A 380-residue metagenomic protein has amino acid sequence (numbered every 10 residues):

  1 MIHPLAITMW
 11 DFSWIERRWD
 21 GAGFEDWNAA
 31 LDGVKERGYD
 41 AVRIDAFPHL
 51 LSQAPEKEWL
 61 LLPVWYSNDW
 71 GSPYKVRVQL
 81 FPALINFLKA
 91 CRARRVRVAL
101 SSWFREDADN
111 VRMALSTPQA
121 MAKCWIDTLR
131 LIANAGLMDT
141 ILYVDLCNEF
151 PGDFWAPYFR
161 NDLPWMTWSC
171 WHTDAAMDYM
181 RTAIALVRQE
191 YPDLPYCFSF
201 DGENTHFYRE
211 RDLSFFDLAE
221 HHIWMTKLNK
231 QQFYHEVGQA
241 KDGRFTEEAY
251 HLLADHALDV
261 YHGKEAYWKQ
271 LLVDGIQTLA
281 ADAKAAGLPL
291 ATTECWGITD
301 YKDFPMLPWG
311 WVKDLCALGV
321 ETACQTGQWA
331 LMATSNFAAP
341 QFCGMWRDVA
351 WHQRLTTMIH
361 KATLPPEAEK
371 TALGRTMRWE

Functional and structural regions predicted by a protein language model:
M1-D26, V34, D45-F47: Boundary/entry segment of secreted carbohydrate-active catalytic domains
W10-F24, L62-F81, A108-K123, E149-F150 (+3 more regions): The substrate-binding groove and active-site-proximal loops of carbohydrate-active enzymes, especially glycoside
G23-D107, Q119, R130, S169-C197 (+2 more regions): Aromatic-lined substrate-binding rim segments of carbohydrate-active enzymes
D45-S52, S102-E106, C147, E294-G297 (+1 more regions): Short, solvent-exposed turn/loop segments enriched in Gly/Ser/Thr/Pro and often Arg
A54, A156, F207-E210, Y301-P305 (+1 more regions): A short acidic (Asp/Glu
W59-Y66, K302-E380: Aromatic-rich peripheral "rim/lid" segments of glycoside hydrolase catalytic domains that contact and position glycan
A93, R97, N110-H262, T278-I298 (+1 more regions): Active-site region of glycoside hydrolase catalytic domains
S101-C124, R209-R211, F216, P305-D314 (+1 more regions): Short, electropositive alpha-helical surface patch
